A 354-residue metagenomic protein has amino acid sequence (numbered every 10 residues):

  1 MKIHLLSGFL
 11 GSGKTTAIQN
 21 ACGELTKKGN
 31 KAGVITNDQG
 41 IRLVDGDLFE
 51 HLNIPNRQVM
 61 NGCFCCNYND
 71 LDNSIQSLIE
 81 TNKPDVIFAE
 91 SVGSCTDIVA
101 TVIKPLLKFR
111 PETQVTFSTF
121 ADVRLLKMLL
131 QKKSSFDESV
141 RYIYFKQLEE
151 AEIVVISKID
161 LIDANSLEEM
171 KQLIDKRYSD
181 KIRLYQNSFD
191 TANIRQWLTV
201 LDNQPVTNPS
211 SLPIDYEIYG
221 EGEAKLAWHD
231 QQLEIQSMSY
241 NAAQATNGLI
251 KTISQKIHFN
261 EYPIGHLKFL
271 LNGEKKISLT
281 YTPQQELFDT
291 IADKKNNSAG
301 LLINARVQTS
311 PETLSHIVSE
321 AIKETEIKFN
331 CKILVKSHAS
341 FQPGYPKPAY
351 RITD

Functional and structural regions predicted by a protein language model:
M1-L6, G11-S12, T16-A17, N203-D354: P-loop NTP-binding site
K2, N67-D70, I98, V140-Q147 (+5 more regions): Helical mechanochemical/support elements of P-loop NTPase systems and associated helical scaffolds
K2-S7, S12-Y142: Nucleotide-state-sensitive switch-loop elements of NTP-binding domains
N37, S91-G93, I159-D160, F189 (+1 more regions): Structural motif
G46-N53, E168-K176, I317-E324: Short, aromatic/basic amphipathic alpha-helical patches
C63-C66, F189-R195, F341-Y345: A short acidic, often aromatic-flanked loop/helix-cap motif at beta-alpha or helix-coil junctions that lines enzyme
S94-C95, L126-K127, L161-I162, S239-N241 (+1 more regions): Short acidic, S/G/P-rich loop/turn micro-motifs used as interaction or catalytic elements
R141, F145-E223: Canonical P-loop GTPase G-domain recognition
